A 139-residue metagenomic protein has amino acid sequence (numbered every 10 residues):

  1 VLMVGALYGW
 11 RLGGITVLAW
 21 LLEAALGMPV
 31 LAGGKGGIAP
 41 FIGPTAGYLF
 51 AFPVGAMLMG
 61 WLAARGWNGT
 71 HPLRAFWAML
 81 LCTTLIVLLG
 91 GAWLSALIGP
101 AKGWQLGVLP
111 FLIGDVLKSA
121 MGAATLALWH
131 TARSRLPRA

Functional and structural regions predicted by a protein language model:
V1-L58: Alpha-helical membrane segments and adjacent membrane-interface helices in multi-pass membrane proteins
Y8, A24-M28, A32-K35, A63 (+3 more regions): Short helix-capping/hinge motifs at transmembrane helix termini and TM-loop junctions
W20-L21, A56, G60, G91 (+2 more regions): Transmembrane alpha-helix boundary and packing residues in multipass membrane permease domains and related
I38-I86: Short helix-perturbing small/polar motifs within transmembrane alpha-helices
G66-A139: Membrane-embedded alpha-helical hairpins and interfacial helices in multi-pass inner-membrane proteins
